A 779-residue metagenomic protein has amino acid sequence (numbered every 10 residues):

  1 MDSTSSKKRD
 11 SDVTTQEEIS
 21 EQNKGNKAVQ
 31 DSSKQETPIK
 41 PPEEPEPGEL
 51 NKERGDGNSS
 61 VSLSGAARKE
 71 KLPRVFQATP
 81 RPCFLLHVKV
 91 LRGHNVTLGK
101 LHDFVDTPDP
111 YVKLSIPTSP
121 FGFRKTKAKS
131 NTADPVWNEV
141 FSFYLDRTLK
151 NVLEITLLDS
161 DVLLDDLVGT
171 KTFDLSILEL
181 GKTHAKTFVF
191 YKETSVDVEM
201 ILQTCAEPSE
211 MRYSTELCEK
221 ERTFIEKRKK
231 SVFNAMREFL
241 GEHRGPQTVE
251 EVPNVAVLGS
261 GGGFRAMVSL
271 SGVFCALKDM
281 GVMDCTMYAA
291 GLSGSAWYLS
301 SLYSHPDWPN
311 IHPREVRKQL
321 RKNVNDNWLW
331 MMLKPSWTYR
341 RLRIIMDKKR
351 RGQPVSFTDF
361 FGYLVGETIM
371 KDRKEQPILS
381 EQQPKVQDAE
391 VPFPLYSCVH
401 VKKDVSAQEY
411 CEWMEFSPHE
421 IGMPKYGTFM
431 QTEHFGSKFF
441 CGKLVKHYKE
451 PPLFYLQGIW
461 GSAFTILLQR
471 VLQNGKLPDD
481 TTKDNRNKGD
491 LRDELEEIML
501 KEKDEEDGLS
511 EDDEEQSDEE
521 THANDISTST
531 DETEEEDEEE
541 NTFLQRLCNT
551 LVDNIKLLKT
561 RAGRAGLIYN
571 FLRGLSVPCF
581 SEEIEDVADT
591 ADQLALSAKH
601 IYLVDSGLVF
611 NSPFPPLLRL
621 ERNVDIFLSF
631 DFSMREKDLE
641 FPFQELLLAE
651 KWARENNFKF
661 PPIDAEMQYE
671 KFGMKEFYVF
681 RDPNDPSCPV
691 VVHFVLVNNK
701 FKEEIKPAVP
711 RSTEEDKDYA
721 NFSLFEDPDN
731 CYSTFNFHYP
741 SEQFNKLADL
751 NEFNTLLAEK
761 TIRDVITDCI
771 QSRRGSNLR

Functional and structural regions predicted by a protein language model:
S6-K7, T15-E17, K34-F76, C83 (+7 more regions): Catalytic domains of lipid- and phosphate-ester/thioester hydrolases
T14, E18-N26, D31: Intrinsically disordered, low-complexity cytosolic terminal tails
H102-V105: Glycine- and acidic-residue-enriched helix-capping/strand-helix junction motifs
L114-F121: Short amphipathic beta-strand segments in non-cytosolic proteins
